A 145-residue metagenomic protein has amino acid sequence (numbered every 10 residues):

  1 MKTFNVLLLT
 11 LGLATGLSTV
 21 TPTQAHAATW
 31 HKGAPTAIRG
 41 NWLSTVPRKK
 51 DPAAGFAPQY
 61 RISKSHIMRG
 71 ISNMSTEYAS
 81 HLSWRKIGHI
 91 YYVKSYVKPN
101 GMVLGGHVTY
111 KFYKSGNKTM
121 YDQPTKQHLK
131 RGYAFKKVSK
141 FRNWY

Functional and structural regions predicted by a protein language model:
M1-A27: Sec-dependent N-terminal signal peptides of Gram-positive bacterial secreted proteins and lipoproteins
H26-L43: N-terminal helix-cap/turn-to-beta initiation motif at the start of protein domains
I38-L43, I67, I87-K94, K118-T119: Short, hydrophobic/aromatic-rich segments at coil-to-beta transitions
P47, G70-N73, Y96, P124-T125: Surface loops and adjacent helix of pleckstrin homology
P47-P52, N100: Beta-loop motif signature
K50-I90: N-terminal glycine/threonine-rich, aromatic-flanked beta-hairpin/loop signature
Y92-Y145: Beta-sheet ligand-binding and adhesion/scaffold domains
